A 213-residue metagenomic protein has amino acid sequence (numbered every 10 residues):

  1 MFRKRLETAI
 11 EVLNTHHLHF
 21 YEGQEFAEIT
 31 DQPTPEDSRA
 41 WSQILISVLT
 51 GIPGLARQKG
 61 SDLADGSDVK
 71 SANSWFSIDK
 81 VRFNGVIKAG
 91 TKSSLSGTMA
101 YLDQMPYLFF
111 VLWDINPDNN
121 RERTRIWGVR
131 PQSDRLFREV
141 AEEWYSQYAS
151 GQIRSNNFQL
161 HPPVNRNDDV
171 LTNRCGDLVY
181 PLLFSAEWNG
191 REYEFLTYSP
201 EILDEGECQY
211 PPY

Functional and structural regions predicted by a protein language model:
M1-S61, D65-Y213: Nucleic-acid endonuclease domains
